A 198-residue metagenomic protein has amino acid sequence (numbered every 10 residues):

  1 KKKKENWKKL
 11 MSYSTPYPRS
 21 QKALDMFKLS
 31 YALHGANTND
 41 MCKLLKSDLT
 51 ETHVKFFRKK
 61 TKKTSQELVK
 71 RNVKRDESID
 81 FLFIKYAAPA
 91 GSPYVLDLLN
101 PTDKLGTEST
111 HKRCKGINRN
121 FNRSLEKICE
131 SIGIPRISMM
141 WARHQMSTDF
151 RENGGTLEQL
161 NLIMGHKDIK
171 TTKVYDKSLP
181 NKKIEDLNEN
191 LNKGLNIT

Functional and structural regions predicted by a protein language model:
K1, R58-K63, T102, M164-E189: Catalytic-site neighborhood detector that most strongly recognizes the C-terminal catalytic loop/helix of tyrosine
K1-K22: Long, amphipathic, Lys/Arg-enriched alpha-helical "connector/arm" segment
K4-K8, R75-I134: Active-site/catalytic core of tyrosine-dependent DNA strand-transfer enzymes
S12-P18, P89, N122-L162: Short, basic (Lys/Arg/His-rich) helix/loop patches that form interaction surfaces in the mid-to-C-terminal regions
L24-N39, D149: Short pre-functional
K43-K85: Conserved tyrosine-mediated DNA breakage-rejoining catalytic core shared by Y-recombinases
S47-K55, P135-R136, G155-V174, T198: Short, polar N-cap/turn motifs at the start of nucleic acid-interacting alpha helices
E189-L195: Short, basic, alpha-helical segments at the C-terminal edge of helix-turn-helix-like DNA-binding modules
